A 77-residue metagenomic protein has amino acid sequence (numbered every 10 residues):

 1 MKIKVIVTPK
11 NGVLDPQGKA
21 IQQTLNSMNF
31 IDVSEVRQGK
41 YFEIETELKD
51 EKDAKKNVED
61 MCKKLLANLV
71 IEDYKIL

Functional and structural regions predicted by a protein language model:
K2-G39, D53-L77: Long, contiguous binding/interaction regions
G39-T46: Surface-exposed aromatic
E47-K52: Helix N-cap motif at beta-to-alpha junctions
